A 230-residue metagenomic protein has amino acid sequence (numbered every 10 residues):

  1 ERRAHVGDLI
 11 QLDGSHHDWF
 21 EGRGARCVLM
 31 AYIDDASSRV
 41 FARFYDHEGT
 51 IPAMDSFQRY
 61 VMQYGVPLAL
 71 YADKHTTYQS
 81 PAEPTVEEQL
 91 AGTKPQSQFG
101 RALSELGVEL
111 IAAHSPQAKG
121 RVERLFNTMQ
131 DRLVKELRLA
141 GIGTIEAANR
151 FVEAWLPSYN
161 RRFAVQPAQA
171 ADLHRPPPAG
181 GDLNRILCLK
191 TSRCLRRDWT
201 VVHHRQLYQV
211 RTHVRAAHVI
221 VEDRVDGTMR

Functional and structural regions predicted by a protein language model:
E1-D18, V86-K94, D172-L183: Basic, flexible linker segments flanking DNA-binding modules in nucleic acid-interacting mobile-element proteins
E1-V40, E48-Q58, M62-L68, R101-E105 (+2 more regions): Mobile-element integrase/transposase regions, centering on the N-terminal DNA-binding/Zn-coordinating module
D13, E136-F151: Short, charged, surface-exposed loops that flank catalytic or proteolytic processing sites
G24, K74, H204-R205: Residue-level detection of beta-strand-connecting loop/turn positions
M30-A31, A42, V219, M229: Generic short beta-strand
S38-R43, I111: Short small-residue beta-strand/loop micro-motif enriched in glycine and branched aliphatics
L70-K74, Y78, T85-R132, A148: RNase H-like two-metal-ion nuclease catalytic core shared by retroviral integrases and related mobile-element nucleases
E153-R230: C-terminal, beta-rich DNA-binding module of retroviral/retroelements integrases
